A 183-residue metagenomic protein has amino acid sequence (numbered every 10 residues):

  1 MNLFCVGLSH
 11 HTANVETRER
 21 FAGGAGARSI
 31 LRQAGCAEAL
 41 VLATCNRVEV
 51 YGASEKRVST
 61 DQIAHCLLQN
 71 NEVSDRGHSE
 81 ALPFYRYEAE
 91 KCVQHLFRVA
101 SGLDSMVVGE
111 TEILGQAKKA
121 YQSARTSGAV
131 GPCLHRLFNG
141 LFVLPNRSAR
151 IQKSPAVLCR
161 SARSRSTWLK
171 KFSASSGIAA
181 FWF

Functional and structural regions predicted by a protein language model:
M1-S105: A glycine-rich (often HGG/GG-containing) alpha/beta subdomain
S79-I178: Glycine/serine-rich phosphate-binding loop and adjoining beta1-alpha1 elements at the start of nucleotide-handling
A179-F183: Conserved class I S-adenosyl-L-methionine
